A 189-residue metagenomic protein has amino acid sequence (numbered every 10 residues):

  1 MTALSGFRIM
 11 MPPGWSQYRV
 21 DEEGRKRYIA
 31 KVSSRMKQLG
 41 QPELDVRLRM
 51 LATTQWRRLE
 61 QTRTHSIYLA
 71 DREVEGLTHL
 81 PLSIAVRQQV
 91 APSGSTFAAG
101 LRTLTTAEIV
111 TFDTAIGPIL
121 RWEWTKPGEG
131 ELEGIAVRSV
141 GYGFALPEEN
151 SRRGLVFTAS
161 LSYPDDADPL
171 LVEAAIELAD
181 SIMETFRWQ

Functional and structural regions predicted by a protein language model:
M1-S95, T125-P127: Secretory pathway targeting signatures of secreted, lumenal, and periplasmic proteins
S83-Q189: Short, well-structured beta-strand
